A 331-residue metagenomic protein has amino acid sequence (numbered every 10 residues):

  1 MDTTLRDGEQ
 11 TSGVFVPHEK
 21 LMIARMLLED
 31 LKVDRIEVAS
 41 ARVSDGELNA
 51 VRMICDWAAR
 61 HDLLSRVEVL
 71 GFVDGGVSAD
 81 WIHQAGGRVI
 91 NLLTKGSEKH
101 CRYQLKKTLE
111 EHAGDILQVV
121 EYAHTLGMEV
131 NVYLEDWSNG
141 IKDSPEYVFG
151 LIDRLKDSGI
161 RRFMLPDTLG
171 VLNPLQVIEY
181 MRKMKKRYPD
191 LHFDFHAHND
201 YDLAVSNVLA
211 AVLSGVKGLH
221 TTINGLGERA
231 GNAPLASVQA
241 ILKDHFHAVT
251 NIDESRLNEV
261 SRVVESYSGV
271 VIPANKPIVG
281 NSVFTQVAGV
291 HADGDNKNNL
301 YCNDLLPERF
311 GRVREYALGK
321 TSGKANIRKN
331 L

Functional and structural regions predicted by a protein language model:
R6, H247-N330: A mid-to-C-terminal "edge-of-domain" accessory segment
R6-R35, M53-D62, G75-L191, V208-V216: Alpha/beta enzyme core
F15-M22, D45-N49, E111-G114, D143-E146 (+10 more regions): Conserved active-site and cofactor/substrate-binding residues in soluble primary-metabolism enzymes
M22-I23, L28-M53, D304-N330: Terminal or standalone catalytic/regulatory effector modules within metabolic enzymes and repeat proteins
L27, H196-N224: Small-aliphatic-rich amphipathic alpha-helix that forms the alpha element of a beta-alpha
V67-D74, H192-L203, E228: Glycine-rich beta-to-alpha transition loops that act as phosphate-gripper elements at the mouths of alpha/beta enzyme
E98-H100, V171, D202, G225-A230: Short gly/pro/ser/thr-enriched loop/turn and capping motifs at secondary-structure boundaries
G227-L257: C-terminal helical cap(s) of enzyme catalytic domains, especially alpha/beta-barrels
